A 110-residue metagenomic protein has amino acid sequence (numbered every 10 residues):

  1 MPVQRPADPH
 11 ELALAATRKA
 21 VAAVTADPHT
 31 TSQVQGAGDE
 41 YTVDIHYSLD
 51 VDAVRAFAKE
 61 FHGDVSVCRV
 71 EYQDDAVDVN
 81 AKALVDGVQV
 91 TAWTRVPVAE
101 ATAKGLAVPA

Functional and structural regions predicted by a protein language model:
M1-A110: Structured alpha/beta or helical-core interaction and ligand-binding surfaces enriched in interleaved
